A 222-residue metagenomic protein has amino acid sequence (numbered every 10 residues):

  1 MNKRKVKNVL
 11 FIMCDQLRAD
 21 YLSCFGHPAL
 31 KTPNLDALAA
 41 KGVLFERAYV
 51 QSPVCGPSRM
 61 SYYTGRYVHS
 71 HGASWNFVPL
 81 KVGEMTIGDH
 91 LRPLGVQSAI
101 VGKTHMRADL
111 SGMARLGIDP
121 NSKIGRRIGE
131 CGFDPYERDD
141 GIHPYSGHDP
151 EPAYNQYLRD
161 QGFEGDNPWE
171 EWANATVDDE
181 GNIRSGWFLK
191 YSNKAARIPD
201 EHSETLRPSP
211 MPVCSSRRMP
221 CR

Functional and structural regions predicted by a protein language model:
M1-R222: Formylglycine-dependent sulfatase
